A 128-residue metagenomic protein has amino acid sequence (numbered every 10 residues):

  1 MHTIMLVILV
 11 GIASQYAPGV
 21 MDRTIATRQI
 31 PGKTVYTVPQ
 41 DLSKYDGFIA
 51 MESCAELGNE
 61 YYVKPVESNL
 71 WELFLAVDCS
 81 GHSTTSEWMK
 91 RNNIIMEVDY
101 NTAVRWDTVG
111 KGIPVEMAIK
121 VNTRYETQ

Functional and structural regions predicted by a protein language model:
M1-T3: Positively charged n-region of N-terminal signal peptides that target proteins for export
M5-Q128: Secreted/periplasmic proteins
